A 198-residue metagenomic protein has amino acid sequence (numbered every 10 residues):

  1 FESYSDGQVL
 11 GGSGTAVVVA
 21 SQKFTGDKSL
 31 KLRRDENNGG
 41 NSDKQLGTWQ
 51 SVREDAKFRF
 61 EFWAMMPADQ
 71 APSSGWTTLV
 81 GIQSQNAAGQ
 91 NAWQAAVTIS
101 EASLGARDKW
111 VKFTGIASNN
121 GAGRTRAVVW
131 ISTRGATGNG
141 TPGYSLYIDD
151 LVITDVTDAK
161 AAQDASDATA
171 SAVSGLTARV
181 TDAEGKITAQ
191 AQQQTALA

Functional and structural regions predicted by a protein language model:
F1, L30, N41-T78, V111-N120 (+1 more regions): Extra-cytoplasmic beta-strand recognition segments
F1-S13, K160-Q163: Extracellular carbohydrate-recognition regions
G7, D55-K57, D108, G143: Beta-strand-connecting loops/turns
V17-G40: Short carbohydrate-recognition loop motifs
A64-L104: Extracellular ligand-binding interfaces
W76-V80, A96, K109-Y147, L151: Extracellular beta-strand ligand-recognition surfaces/modules
T157-A198: Extended alpha-helical stalk/coiled-coil segments
